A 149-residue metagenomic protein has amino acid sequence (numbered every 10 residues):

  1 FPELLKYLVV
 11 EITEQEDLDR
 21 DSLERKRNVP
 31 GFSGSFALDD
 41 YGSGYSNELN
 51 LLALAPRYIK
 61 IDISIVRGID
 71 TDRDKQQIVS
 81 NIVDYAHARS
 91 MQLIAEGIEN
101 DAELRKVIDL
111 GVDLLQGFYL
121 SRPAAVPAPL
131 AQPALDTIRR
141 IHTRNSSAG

Functional and structural regions predicted by a protein language model:
F1-L5: Short helix-capping segments at alpha-helix termini
Y7-L18, S35, D39-G149: EAL-family c-di-GMP phosphodiesterase catalytic domain
L23-R27, V79: Heptad-repeat coiled-coil signal-transmission/dimerization helices
V29-P30, A86: A generic structural signal for well-ordered alpha-helical segments
